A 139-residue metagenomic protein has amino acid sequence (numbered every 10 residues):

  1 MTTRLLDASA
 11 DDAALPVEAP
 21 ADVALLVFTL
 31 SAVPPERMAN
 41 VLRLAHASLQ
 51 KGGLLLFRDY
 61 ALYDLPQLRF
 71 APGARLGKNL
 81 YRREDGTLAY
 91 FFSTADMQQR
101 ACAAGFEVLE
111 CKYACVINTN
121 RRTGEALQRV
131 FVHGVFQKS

Functional and structural regions predicted by a protein language model:
M1-D11: Conserved SAM-binding strand-loop segment of SAM-dependent methyltransferases
S9, S31, A61-L65, A114-V116: Short "lid" loop at the C-terminus of a central beta-strand within the Rossmann-like core of SAM-dependent
A13-A24: A short acidic, Gly/Pro-enriched loop at the edge of an enzyme's catalytic core that lines a small-molecule cofactor
L25-F28, L56: A conserved beta-strand element that flanks and buttresses the S-adenosyl-L-methionine
V33, G77-D96, G124: Acceptor-substrate binding/catalytic loop of class I
A39-L54: A short glycine-rich, Lys/Arg-flanked "PGG" loop and its adjoining helix->strand segment in the class I
L54-E84: Conserved class I S-adenosyl-L-methionine
G105-F106, T119-S139: Core SAM-dependent methyltransferase catalytic element
